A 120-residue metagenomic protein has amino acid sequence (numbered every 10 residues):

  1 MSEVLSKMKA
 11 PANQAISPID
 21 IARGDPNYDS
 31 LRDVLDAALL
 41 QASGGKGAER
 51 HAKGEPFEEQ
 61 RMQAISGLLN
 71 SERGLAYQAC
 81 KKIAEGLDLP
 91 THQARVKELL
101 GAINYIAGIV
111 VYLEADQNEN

Functional and structural regions predicted by a protein language model:
M1-N120: Intrinsically disordered, low-complexity regulatory regions that flank transcription factor DNA-binding cores
